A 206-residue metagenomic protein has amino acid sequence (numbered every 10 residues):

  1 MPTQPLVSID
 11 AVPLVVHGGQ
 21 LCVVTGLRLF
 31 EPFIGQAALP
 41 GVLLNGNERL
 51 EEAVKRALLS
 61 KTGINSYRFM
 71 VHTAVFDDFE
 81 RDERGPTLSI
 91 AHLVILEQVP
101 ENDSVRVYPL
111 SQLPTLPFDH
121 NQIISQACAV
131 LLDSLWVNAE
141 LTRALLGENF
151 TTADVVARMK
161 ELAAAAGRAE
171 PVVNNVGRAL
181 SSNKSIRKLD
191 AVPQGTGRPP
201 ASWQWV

Functional and structural regions predicted by a protein language model:
M1-A37: N-terminal strand-loop-strand
P5-V7, E51-K55, L59-P100, S134-T142 (+1 more regions): Active-site segment of metal-dependent pyrophosphate-handling enzymes, primarily the Nudix hydrolase catalytic core
V23, L27-F30, I34, G41 (+2 more regions): Short, His- and charge-rich active-site/binding loops that engage polyanionic ligands
L39-N47, A144: Short histidine-centered catalytic/ligand-binding loop motif
A91-L93, P100-V137, L145-M159, V176-A179: NUDIX/MutT-family hydrolases
R158-A169: Short helix-coil junctions and helix-kink-helix linkers
R168-D190: Charge-enriched amphipathic alpha-helical scaffolds
I186-V206: Long, intrinsically disordered, low-complexity Ser/Thr/Pro-rich regulatory/activation regions of nuclear proteins
